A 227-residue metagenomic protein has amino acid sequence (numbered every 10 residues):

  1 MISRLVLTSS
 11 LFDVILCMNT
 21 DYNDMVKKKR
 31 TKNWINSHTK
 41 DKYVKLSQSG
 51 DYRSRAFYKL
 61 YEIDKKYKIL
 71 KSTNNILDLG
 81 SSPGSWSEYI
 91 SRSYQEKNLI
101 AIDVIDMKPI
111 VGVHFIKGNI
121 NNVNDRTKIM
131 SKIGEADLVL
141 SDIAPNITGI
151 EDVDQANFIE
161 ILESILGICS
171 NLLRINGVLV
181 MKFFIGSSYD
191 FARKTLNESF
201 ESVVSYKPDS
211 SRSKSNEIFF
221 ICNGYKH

Functional and structural regions predicted by a protein language model:
V14-I15, D21-Y22: Short, positively charged and aromatic/hydrophobic N-terminal segments
Y22-K71: Class I SAM-dependent methyltransferase Rossmann-like catalytic core, especially the SAM/SAH-binding loop
S72-S82: Conserved class I S-adenosyl-L-methionine
P83-Y94: Conserved SAM-binding loop of SAM-dependent methyltransferases across substrates and taxa, primarily the Class I
N98-D103: Conserved SAM-binding motif I beta-strand of class I
I105-E135, N146: S-adenosyl-L-methionine
I120, G134-N176, V180, S187-D190: Mobile active-site "lid"/loop adjacent to the S-adenosyl-L-methionine
S187-H227: Class I S-adenosyl-L-methionine
